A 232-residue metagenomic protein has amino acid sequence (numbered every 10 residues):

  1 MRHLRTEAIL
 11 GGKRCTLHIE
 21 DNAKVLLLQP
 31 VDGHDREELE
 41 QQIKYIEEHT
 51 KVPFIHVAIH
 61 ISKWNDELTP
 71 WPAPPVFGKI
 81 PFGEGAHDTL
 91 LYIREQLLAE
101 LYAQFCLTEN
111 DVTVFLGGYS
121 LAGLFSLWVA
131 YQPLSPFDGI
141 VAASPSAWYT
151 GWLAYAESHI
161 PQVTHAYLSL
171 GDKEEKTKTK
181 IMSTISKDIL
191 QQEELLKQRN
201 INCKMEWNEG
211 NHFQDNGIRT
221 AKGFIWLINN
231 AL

Functional and structural regions predicted by a protein language model:
M1-V25, F54-I55: A domain-start/cap signature at the N-terminus of enzymes
D21-L107: Serine-hydrolase catalytic machinery in alpha/beta-hydrolase-like enzymes
T113-G118, A143: Short beta-strand immediately N-terminal to the catalytic nucleophile in serine-hydrolase-like folds
G117-A122, S126: Gly/Ala-rich beta-loop-alpha elbow adjacent to hydrolase catalytic centers
L127-Y131, A221: Short, hydrophobic alpha-helix immediately C-terminal to the catalytic nucleophile
S135-A147, H165: A conserved short beta-strand
W148-R219, I225-L227: The feature captures the conserved acid-bearing segment of alpha/beta-hydrolase catalytic domains
